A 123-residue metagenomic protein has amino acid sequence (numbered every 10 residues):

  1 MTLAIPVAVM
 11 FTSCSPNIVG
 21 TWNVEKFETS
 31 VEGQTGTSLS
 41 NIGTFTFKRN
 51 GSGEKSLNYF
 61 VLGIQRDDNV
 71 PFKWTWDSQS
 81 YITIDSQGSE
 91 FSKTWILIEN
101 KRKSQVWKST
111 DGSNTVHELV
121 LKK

Functional and structural regions predicted by a protein language model:
M1-S13: Sec-dependent bacterial lipoprotein signal peptides
S13-P71, D77-K123: Lipid interaction determinants
